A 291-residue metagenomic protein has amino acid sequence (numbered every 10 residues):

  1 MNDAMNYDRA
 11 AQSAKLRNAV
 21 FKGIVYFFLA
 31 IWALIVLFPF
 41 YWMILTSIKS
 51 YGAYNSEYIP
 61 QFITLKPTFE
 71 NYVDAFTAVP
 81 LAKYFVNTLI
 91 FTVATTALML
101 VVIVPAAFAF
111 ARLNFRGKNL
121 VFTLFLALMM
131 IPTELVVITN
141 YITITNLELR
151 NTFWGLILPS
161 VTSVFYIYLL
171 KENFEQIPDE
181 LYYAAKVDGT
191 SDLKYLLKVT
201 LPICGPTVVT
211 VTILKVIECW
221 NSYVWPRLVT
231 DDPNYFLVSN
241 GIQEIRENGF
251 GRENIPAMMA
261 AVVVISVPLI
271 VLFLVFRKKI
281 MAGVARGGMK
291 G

Functional and structural regions predicted by a protein language model:
D3-D8, S13-R17, F21-G291: A structural signal for multi-pass alpha-helical bundles of membrane permease subunits that mediate small-molecule
